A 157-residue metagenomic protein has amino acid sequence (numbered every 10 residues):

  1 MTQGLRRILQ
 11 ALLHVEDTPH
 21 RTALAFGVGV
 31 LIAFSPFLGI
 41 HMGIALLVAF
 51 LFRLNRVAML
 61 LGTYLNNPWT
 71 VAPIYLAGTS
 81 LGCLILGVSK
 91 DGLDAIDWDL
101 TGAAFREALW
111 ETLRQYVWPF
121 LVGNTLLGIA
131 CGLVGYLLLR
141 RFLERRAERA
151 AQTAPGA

Functional and structural regions predicted by a protein language model:
I8-I32: Small-residue-enriched transmembrane helix starts and helix-helix packing motifs in multi-pass inner-membrane proteins
A11-H20, A49-F52, L109-L113: Helix-boundary and loop/linker segments of multi-pass membrane transporters
G27-V28, L61-L65, V122, L126: Hydrophobic residues within alpha-helical transmembrane segments of multi-pass solute transporters/permease subunits
S35-G78: Transmembrane helix boundary and interhelical junction motifs in multipass membrane proteins
L76-A103: Juxtamembrane non-transmembrane "cap" segments at the membrane-aqueous interface of multi-pass membrane proteins
E111-N124: Individual transmembrane alpha-helix segments
L121-E144: Transmembrane alpha-helical segments in integral membrane proteins
E148-A157: Short, charged juxtamembrane terminal tails flanking transmembrane helices
